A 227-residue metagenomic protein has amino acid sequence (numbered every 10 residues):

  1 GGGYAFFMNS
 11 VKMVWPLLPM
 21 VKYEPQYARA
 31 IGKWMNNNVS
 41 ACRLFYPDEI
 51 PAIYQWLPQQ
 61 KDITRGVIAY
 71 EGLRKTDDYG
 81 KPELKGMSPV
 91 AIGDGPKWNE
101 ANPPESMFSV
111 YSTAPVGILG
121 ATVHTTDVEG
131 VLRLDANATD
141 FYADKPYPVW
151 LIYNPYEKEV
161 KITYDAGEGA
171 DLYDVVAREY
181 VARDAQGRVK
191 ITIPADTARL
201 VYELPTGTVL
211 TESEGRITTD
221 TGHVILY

Functional and structural regions predicted by a protein language model:
G1-N99: Extended ligand-binding clefts on enzyme/binding-domain cores
K22-Y23, Y153-E157, V176, A195 (+1 more regions): Short, flexible beta-strand-to-coil junctions
A41-D48, A52, D135-A138, V149-W150 (+1 more regions): Terminal accessory carbohydrate-recognition/targeting modules of carbohydrate-active enzymes
G93, K97-M107, S112-A166: Carbohydrate-binding surface patches
K145, R183-D184: Short solvent-exposed loop/turn micro-motifs enriched in small/polar/acidic residues
E159-Y180: Beta-strand-rich binding/interaction modules
D184-Y227: C-terminal beta-strand-rich structural cap/linker in extracellular carbohydrate-active enzymes
